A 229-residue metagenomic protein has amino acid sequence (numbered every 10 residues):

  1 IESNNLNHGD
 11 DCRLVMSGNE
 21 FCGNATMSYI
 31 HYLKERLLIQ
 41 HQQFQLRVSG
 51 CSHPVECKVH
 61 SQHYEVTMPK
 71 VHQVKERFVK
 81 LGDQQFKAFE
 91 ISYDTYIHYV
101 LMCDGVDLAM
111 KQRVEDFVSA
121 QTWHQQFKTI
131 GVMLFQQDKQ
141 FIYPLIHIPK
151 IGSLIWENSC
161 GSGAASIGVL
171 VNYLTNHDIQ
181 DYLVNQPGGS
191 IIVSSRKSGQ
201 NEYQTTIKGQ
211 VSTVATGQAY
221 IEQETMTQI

Functional and structural regions predicted by a protein language model:
I1-Q62, Q73-V74, S92, I97-I229: A glycine-rich beta-to-alpha transition motif near the start of alpha/beta enzyme domains, typified by
K70-H72, G82: Ligand-binding beta-strand-loop-alpha-helix segment within the catalytic cores of soluble metabolic enzymes
V79-D83, A88-E90: N-terminal, positively charged, Ser/Thr/Ala/Gly-biased leader segments that form transit/presequence-like amphipathic
